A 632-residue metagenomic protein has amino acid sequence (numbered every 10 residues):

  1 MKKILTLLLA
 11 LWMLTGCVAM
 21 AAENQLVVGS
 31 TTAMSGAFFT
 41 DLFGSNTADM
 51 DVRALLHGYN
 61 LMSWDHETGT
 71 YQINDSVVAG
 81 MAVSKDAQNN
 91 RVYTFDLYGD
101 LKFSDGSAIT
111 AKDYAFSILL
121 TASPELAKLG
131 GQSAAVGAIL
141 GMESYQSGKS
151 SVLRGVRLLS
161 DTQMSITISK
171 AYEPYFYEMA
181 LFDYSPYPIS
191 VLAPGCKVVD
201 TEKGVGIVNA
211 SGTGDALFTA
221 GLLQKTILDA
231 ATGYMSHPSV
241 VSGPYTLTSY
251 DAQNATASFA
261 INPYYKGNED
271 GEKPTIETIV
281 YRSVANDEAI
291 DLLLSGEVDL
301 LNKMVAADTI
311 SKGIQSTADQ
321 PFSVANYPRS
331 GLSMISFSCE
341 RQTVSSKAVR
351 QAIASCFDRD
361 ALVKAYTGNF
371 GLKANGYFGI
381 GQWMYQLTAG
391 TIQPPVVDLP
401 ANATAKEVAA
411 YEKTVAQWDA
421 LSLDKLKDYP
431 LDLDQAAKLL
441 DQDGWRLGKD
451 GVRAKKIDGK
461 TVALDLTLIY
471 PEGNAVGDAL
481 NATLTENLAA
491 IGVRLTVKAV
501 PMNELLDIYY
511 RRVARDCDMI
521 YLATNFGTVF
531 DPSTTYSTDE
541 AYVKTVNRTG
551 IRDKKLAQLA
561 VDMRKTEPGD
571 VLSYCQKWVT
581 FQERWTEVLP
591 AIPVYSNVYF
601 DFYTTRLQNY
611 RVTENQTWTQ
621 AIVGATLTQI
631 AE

Functional and structural regions predicted by a protein language model:
G29-D86: N-terminal lobe/hinge region of extracytoplasmic solute-binding protein
A79-A134, L159, S165, L292 (+2 more regions): Aromatic- and charge-enriched surface segment that lines or borders ligand/interaction sites
G131-G221, I392-N402: Surface-exposed binding/hinge segments that line and control ligand-binding clefts or catalytic entry sites
A180-G271, T278, L433, K438-L439: Gly/Pro-rich hinge or "lid" segments in bacterial periplasmic/extracellular proteins
T232-S236, Y250, Y264-K312: Ligand-site clamp/hinge motif
A260, K347-E486: Append "and occasionally in soluble cytosolic enzymes with long acidic Gly/Pro-rich linkers
A260-K266, Y327-A352, A365-Y366, Y377 (+2 more regions): A bilobed periplasmic-binding-protein/Venus flytrap-type ligand-binding module shared by bacterial periplasmic
C356-A410, V476, L480-T485, Y510-E632: Detector for C-terminal structural segments
